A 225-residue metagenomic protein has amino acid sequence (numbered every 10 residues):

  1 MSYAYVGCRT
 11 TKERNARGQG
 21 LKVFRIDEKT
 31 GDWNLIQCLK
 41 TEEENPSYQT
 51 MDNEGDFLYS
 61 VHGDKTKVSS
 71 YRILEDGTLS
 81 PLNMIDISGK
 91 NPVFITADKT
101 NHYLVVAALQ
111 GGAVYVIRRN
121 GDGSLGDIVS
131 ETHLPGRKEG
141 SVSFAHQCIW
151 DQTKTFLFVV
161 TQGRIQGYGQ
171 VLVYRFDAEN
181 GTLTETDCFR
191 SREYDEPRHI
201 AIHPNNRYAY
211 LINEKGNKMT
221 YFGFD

Functional and structural regions predicted by a protein language model:
M1-K22, L39-G55: Beta-strand-rich domains and repeat architectures in extracellular enzymes and scaffolds, especially beta-propellers
R9-K12, L21-D27, C38, G63 (+7 more regions): A structural feature that tracks compact, well-ordered secondary-structure segments with a strong bias toward
R17, N45-S47, N91, F144 (+1 more regions): Beta-rich catalytic cores
E28-Q37, E75-N83, D122-S130, E179-D187: Beta-strand initiation motifs
M51-G55, A97-N101, D151-T153, P204-N206: Residue-level detector of Asp-centered blade-edge/turn motifs that repeat once per structural unit in beta-propeller
L79-D151: Asp-box/WD-like beta-propeller blade repeats and closely related beta-sheet repeat scaffolds
